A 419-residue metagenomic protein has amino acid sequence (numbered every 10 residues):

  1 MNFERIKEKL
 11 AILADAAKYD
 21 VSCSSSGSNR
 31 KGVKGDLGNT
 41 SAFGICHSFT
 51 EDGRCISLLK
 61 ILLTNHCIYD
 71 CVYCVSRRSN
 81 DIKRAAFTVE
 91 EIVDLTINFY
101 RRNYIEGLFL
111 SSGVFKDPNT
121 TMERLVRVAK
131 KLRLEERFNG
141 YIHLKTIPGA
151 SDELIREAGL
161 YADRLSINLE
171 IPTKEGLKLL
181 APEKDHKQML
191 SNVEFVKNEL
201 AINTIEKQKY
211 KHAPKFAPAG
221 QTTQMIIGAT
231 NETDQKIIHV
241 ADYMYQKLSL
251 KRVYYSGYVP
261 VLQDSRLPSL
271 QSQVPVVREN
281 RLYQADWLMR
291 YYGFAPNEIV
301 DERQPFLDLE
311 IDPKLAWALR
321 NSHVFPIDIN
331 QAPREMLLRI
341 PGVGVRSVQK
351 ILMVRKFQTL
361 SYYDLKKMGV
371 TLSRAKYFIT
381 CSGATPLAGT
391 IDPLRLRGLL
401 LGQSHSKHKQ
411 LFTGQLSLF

Functional and structural regions predicted by a protein language model:
M1-H66, T371, I379, L387-Q410 (+1 more regions): Flexible, acidic/Gly-rich N-terminal and inter-domain linker regions that tether and position cofactor-handling modules
N2, Q235-Q246, V276-R278, L372-S373 (+3 more regions): Long C-terminal interaction/binding lobes of large macromolecular proteins
L58, C71, L110, I167 (+3 more regions): Conserved, mostly hydrophobic/aromatic
I61-E90: Canonical Radical SAM [4Fe-4S] cluster-binding loop centered on the CxxxCxxC motif and its immediate flanking residues
V93, K116-I299: Conserved AdoMet/S-adenosylmethionine-binding subsite of the radical SAM
I97-G113, A285: Short Fe-S-cluster ligation motifs
F306-M336, Y362-F419: C-terminal extensions
